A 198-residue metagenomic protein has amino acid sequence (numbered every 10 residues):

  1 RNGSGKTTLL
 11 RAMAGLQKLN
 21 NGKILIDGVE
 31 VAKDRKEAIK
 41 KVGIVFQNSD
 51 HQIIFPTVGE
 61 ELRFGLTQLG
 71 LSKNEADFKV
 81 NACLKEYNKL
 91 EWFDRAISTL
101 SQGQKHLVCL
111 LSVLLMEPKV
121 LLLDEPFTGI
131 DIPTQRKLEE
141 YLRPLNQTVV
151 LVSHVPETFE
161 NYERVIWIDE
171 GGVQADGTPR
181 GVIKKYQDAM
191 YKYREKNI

Functional and structural regions predicted by a protein language model:
A14: Helix-to-loop junction immediately C-terminal to a conserved catalytic motif
G22-K33, A38: Conserved ABC transporter NBD signature motif
N74-W92: Conserved ABC ATPase "signature" region
A96-L100, Q104: Conserved ABC ATPase signature
L110, L138: Hydrophobic anchor residue at the start of the ABC signature
L121-E125: Catalytic Walker B motif of ABC-type/P-loop ATPase nucleotide-binding domains
G172-E195: Conserved beta-strand-loop-alpha-helix hinge in the C-terminal portion of ABC ATPase nucleotide-binding domains
